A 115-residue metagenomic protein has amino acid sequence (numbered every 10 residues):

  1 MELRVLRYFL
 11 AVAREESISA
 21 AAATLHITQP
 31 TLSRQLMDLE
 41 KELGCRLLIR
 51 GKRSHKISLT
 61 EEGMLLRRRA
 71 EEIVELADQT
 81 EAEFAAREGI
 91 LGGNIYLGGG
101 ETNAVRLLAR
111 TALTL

Functional and structural regions predicted by a protein language model:
E2-V5, Q29, G63: The N-cap/first-turn positions of alpha helices within or immediately adjacent to helix-turn-helix DNA-binding domains
Y8-V12, L66: Short alpha-helical "packing" element that flanks the helix-turn-helix/winged-helix DNA-binding module
V12-P30: Short helix-boundary/capping micro-motifs
E15, T24, M37-R46: Residue cluster at the C-terminal edge of the helix-turn-helix DNA-binding motif
Q29-P30, R34, A82, E88-L115: N-terminal winged-helix
E40-L59: A short LG(V/I)-centered, amphipathic sequence patch enriched for acidic residue(s) preceding the LG motif
E42-L43, L66-E88: Alpha-helical linker/hinge and terminal dimerization helices associated with HTH transcriptional regulators
